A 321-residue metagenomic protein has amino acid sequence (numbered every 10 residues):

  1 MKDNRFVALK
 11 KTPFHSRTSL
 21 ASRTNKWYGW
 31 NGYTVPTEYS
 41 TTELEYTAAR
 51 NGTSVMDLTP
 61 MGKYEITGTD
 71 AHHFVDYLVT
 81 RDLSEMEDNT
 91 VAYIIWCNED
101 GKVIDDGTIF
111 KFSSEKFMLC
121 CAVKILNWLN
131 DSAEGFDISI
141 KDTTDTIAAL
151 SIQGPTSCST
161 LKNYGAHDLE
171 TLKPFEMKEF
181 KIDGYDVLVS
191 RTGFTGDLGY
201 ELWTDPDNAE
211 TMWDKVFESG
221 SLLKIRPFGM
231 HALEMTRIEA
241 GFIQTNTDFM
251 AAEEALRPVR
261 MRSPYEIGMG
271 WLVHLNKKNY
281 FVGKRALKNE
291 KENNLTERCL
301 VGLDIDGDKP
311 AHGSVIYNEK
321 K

Functional and structural regions predicted by a protein language model:
M1-N25, G29-T37, F110-K321: Conserved, structured C-terminal
M1-W96, K102, H231: Acidic, proline/glycine-enriched N-terminal capping motif
T42-N51, W96-D106, A133-F136, K181-V189: Short amphipathic beta-strand starts and helix->beta connectors
N51, K63, I104-D106, A240 (+1 more regions): A ubiquitous, low-specificity "background" feature that marks scattered single residues across proteins without
D57, D106, E201: Acidic active-site catalytic centers that drive phospho-/nucleotidyl reactions and related ester hydrolyses
G62, I66, I104, F117-C120 (+1 more regions): Short coil/turn segments at secondary-structure boundaries
T69-V103, T156-V187: Internal amphipathic helical hairpin motif
Y77, R81-G135: Well-ordered mid-protein domain cores that form the structural environment of catalytic cofactors
